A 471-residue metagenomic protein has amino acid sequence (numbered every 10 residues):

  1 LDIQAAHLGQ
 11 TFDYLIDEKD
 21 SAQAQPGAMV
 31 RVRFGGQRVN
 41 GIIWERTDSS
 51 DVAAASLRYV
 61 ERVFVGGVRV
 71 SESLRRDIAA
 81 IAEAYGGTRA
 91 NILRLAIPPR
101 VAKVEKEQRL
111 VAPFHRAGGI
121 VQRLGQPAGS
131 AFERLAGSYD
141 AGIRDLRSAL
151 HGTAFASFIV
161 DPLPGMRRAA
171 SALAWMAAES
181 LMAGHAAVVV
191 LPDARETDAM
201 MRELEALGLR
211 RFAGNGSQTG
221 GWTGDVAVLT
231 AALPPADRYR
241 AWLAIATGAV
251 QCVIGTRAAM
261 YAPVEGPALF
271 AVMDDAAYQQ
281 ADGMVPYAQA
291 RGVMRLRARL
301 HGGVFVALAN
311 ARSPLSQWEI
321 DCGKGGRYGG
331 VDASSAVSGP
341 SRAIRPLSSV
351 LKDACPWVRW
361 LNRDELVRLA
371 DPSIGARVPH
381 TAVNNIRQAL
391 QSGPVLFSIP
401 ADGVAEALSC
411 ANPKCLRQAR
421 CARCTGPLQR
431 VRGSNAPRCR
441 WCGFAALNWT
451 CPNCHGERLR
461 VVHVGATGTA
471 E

Functional and structural regions predicted by a protein language model:
L1-P372, N384-Q391: Accessory, non-ATPase domains that flank or precede helicase/AAA+ motor cores in DNA-metabolism machines
D371, R377-A470: Cys/His-rich short segments
